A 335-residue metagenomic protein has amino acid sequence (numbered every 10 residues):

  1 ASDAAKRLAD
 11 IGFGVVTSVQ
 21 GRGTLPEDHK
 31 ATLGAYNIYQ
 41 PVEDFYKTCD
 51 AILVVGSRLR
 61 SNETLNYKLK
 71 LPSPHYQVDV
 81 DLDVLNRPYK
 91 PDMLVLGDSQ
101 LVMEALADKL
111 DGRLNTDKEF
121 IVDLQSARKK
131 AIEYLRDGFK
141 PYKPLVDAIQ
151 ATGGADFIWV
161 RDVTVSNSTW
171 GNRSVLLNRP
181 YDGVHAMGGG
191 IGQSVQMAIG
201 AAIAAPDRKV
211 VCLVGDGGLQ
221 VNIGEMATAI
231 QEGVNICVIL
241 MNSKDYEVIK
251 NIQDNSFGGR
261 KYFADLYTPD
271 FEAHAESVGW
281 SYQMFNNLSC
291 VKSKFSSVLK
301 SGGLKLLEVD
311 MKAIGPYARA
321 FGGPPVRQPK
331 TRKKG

Functional and structural regions predicted by a protein language model:
A1, G138-Y142, G218-V221: Active-site glycine- and acidic-residue-rich loops that bind and position anionic ligands or nucleotide-like cofactors
A1-Y76, L176-D207, N222-I223, N255 (+2 more regions): Glycine-rich, anion-gripping cofactor-binding loops and their flanking helix/strand elements in enzyme active sites
L8, Q125-V195, A201-A202: Active-site diphosphate/adenylate-binding microenvironment
S18, D162-S166, V309-K312: Short, well-ordered beta-to-alpha junction loops that form the rim of enzyme active sites and present histidine/acidic
S18-Q20, S57, V78-V80, D98 (+3 more regions): Cofactor-binding loop segments of dinucleotide-utilizing enzymes, especially the Rossmann-like FAD- and NAD(P)+-binding
Y46, N86-P88, L94-L96, Q100-E104 (+1 more regions): Thiamine diphosphate
A51, I158, K209-V211: Structural motif
G56-L59, D108-F120: A charged, well-structured terminal subsegment
